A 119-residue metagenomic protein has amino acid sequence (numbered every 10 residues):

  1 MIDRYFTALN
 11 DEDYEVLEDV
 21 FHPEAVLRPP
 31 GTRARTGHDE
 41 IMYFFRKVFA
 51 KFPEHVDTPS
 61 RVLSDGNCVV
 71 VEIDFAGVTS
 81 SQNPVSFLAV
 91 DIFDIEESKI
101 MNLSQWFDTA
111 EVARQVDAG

Functional and structural regions predicted by a protein language model:
M1-V20, G119: Short acidic-aromatic low-complexity motifs
I2, F21, F45, F49 (+2 more regions): Hydrophobic alpha-helical core bundles mediating ligand binding, dimerization, or RNAP-core interactions
Y14-G66: A solvent-exposed, acidic/Ser-Thr-rich amphipathic alpha-helical stretch
V56-D57, V85-V90: Short, surface-exposed coil-to-beta transition loops
S64-F75: A short hydrophobic beta-strand element
F75-G77, I95: Hydrophobic beta-strand positions in extracellular immunoglobulin-like domains
G77-S86: Short, cysteine-centered beta-strand-loop-beta hairpins and adjacent loop/turn segments enriched in charged/polar
I92-V116: Short beta-strand edge/turn micro-motifs at domain boundaries
